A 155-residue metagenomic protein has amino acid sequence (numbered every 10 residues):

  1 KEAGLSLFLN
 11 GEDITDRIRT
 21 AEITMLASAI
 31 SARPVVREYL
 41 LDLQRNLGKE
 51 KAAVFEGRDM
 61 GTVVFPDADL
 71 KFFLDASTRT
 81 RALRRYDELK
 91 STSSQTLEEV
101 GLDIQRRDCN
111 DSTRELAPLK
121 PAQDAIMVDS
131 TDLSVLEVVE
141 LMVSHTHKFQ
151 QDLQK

Functional and structural regions predicted by a protein language model:
K1-A21: N-terminal phosphate/diphosphate-binding loop that engages ATP/GTP or pyrophosphate donors across diverse enzyme folds
A3-L5, A68, Q123: Change "...and in nucleic-acid phosphodiester-cleaving endonucleases..." to "...and in nucleic-acid processing enzymes
F8-T15, L83, D87-T92, E98 (+2 more regions): NTP-dependent small-molecule kinase module
G11, L40, V54, I104 (+1 more regions): Residue-level signature of catalytic and energy-coupling elements of molecular machines, predominantly ATP/GTP-dependent
T15-A27, S31-S91: ATP-dependent NMP and nucleoside kinases share a basic, alpha-helical "lid"
A32, V36, T96, S134: Conserved acidic
Y39-L43, T80, E99-R106, N110: A non-catalytic, amphipathic alpha-helix used as a structural packing/dimerization or gating element in enzyme scaffolds
